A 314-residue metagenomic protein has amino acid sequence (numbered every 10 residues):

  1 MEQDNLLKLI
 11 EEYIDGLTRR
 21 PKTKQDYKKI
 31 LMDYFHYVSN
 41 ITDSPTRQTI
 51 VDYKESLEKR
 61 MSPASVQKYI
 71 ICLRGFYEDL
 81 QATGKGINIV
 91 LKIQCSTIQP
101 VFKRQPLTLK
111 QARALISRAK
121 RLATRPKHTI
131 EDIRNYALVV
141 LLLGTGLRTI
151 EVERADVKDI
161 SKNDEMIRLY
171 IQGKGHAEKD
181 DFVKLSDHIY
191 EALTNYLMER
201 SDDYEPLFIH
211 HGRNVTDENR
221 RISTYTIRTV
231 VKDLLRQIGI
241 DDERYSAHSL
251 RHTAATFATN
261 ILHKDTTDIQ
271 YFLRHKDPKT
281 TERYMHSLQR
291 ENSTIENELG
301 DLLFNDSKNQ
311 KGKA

Functional and structural regions predicted by a protein language model:
M1-A314: Conserved catalytic core of the tyrosine transesterase superfamily
